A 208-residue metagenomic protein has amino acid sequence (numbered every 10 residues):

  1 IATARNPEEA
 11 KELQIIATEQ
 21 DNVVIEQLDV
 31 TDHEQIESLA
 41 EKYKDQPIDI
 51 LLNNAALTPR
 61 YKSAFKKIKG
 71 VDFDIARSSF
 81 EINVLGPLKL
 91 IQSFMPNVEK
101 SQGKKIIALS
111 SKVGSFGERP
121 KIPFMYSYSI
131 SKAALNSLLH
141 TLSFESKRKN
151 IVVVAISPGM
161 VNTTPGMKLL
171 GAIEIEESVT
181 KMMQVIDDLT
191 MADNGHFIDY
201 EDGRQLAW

Functional and structural regions predicted by a protein language model:
I1, L51-L52, A56: Conserved hydrophobic beta-strands of the Rossmann-like cofactor-binding core in SDR/related NAD(P)H-dependent
I1-K11: Conserved glycine-rich Rossmann-like NAD(P)H-binding loop of the short-chain dehydrogenase/reductase
E9, Q27-S38: The beta1-alpha1 cofactor-binding region of Rossmann-like NAD(H)/NADP(H)-dependent oxidoreductases
A40, I91, L139, V179-M182: Short-chain dehydrogenase/reductase
N53-N54, K105-S111, V152-S157: Structural signature of the Rossmann-like NAD(P)-dependent dehydrogenase/reductase core
L57-Y61, F65-F80, L88-K89, E99-K147: Catalytic loop of short-chain dehydrogenase/reductase
R148, A155-I156, T163, K168-W208: C-terminal helical subdomain
